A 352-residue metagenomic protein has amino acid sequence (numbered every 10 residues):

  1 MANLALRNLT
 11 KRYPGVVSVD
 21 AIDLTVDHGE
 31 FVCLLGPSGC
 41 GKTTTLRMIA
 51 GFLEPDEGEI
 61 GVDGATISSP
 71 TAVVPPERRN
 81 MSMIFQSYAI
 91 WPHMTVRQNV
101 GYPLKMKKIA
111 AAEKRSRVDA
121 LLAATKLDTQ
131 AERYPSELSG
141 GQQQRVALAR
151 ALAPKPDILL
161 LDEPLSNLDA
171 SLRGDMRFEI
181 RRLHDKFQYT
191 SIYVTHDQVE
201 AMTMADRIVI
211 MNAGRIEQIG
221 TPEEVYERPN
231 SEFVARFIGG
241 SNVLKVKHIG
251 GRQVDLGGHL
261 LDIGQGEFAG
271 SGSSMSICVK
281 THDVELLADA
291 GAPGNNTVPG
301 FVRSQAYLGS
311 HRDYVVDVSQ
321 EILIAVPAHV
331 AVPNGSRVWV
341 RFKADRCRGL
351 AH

Functional and structural regions predicted by a protein language model:
A5, T25, G61, W339-R341: ABC ATPase nucleotide-binding domain
I22-C33: Pre-Walker A (P-loop) beta-loop-beta motif of ABC nucleotide-binding domains
L35-P37: The feature captures the beta-strand-to-loop junction immediately N-terminal to the Walker
A50: Helix-to-loop junction immediately C-terminal to a conserved catalytic motif
G58-S69: Conserved ABC transporter NBD signature motif
P76-S82, Q86, I90-F233: ABC ATPase nucleotide-binding domains
D255-Q305, H329-H352: Glycine/charge-rich catalytic "coupling/switch" loops of P-loop NTPases
